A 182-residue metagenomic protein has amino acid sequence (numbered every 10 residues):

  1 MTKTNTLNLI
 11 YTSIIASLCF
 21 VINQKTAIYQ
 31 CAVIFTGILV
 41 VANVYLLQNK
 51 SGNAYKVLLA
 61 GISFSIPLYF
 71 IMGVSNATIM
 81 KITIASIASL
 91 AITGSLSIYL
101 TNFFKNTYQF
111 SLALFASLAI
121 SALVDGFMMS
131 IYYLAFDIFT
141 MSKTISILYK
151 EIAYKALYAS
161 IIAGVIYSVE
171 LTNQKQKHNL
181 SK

Functional and structural regions predicted by a protein language model:
M1-N49, A54-Y55: Hydrophobic transmembrane alpha-helices
T4-I10, N53-S63, Q109-A116: Cytoplasmic-side transmembrane-helix entry/capping segments in multi-pass membrane proteins
S13-F20, I62-P67, G164-S168: Hydrophobic core of alpha-helical transmembrane segments in multi-pass integral membrane proteins
I14, L59-F70, A113-M128: Small-residue-rich segments of transmembrane alpha-helices in multi-pass membrane proteins, especially helix faces
A16, F20-V21, N43-V44, I66 (+3 more regions): Alpha-helical transmembrane segments of multipass membrane proteins
F20-A32, F64-L90: Interfacial aromatic-anchored transmembrane helix boundaries in multi-pass membrane proteins
A42-N76: A glycine-rich, hydrophobic loop/mini-helix early in the fold
M80-N179: Membrane-embedded alpha-helical hairpins and interfacial helices in multi-pass inner-membrane proteins
